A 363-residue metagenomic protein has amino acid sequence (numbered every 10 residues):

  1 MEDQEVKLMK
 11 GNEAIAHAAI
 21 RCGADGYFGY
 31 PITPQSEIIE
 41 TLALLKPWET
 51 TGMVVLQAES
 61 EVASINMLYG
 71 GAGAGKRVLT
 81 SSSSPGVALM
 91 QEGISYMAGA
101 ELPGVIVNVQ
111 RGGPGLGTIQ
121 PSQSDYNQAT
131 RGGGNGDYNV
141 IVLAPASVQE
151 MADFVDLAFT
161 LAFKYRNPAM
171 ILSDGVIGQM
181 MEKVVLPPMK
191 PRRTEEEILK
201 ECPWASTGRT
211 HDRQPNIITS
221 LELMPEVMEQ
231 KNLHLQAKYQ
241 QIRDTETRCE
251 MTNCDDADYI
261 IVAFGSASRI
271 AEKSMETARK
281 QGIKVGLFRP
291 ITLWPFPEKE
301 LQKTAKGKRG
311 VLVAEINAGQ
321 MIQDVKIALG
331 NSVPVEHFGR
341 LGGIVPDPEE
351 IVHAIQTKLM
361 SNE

Functional and structural regions predicted by a protein language model:
K7-L44: N-terminal glycine-rich anion-binding loops that anchor highly charged ligand groups
K10-A14, Q236-Y259, E272: Glycine-/acidic-rich phosphate or pyrophosphate-binding loops and their flanking alpha/beta elements
E37-R131, I141-F163: Thiamine diphosphate
V140-E197, E350-E363: Structural signature of the thiamine diphosphate
R166-M251: Conformationally flexible catalytic loops at phosphate/diphosphate-handling active centers
A271-T304: Generic long, charged, amphipathic alpha-helical segments
E315-E363: Peripheral docking tails and interdomain loops at the edges of cofactor- or intermediate-handling domains
